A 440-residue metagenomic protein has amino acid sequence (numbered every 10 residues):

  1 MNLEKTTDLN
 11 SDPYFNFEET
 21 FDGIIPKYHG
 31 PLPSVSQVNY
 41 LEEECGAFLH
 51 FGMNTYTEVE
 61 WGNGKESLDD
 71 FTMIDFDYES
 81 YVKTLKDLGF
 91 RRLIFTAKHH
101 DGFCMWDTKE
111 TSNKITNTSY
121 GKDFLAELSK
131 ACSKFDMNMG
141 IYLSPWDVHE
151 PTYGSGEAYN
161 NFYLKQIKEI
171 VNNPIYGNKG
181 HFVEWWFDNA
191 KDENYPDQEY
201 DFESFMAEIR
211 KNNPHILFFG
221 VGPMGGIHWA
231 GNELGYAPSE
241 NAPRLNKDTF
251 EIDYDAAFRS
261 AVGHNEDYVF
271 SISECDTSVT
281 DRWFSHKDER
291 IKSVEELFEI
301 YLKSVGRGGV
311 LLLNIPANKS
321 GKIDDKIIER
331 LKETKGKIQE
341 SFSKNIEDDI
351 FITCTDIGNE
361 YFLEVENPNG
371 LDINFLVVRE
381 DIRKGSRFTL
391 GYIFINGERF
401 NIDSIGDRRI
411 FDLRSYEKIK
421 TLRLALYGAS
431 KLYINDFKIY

Functional and structural regions predicted by a protein language model:
N2-E417, R423-Y440: Mature catalytic domains of secreted/periplasmic carbohydrate-active enzymes
